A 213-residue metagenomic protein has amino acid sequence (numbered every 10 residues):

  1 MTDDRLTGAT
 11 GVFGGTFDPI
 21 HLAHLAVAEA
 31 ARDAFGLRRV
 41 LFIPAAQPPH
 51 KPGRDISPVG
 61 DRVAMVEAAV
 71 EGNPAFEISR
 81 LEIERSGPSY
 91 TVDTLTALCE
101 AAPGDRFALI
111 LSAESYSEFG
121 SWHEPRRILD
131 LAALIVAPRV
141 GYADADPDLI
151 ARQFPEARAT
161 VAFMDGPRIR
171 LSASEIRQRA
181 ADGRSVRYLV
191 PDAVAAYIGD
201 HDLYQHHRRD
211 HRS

Functional and structural regions predicted by a protein language model:
M1-S213: Nucleotidyltransferase catalytic core that binds NTPs
